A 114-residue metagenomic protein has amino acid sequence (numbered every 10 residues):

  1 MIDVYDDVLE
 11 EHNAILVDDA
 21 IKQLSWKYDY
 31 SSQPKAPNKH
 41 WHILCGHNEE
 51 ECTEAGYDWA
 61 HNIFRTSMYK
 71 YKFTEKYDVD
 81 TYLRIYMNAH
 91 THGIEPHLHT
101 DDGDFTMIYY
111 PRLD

Functional and structural regions predicted by a protein language model:
M1-D80, H90: Non-heme Fe(II)/2-oxoglutarate
A89-H92, T100-D114: Short, conserved beta-strand element in jelly-roll/cupin
H97: Anion-recognition interface
